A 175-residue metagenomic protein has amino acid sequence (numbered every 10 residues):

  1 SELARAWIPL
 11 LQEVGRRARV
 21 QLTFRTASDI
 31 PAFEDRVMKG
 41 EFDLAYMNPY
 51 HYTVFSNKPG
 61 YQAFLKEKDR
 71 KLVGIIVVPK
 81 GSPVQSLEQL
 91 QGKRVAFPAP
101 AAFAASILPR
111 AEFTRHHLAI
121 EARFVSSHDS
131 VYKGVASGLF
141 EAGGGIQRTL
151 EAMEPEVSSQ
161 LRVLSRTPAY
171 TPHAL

Functional and structural regions predicted by a protein language model:
S1-G15, Y50, K71-K133, S137 (+2 more regions): Bilobed "Venus flytrap"/periplasmic-binding protein-like clamshell domains and structurally analogous long
S1-H51: Extracytoplasmic small-molecule ligand-binding "clamshell" domains of the periplasmic binding protein/Venus flytrap
Q21-T23, Q62, E121, Q160-R162: Conserved beta-strand segments of alpha/beta enzyme cores
F24-D35, E121-K133, A169-T171: Short helix-initiation/N-cap motifs at beta->coil->alpha
R25-D29, M47, K66-E67, P98 (+2 more regions): Conserved beta-strand termini and adjacent loop/short-helix elements that scaffold enzyme active sites in alpha/beta
M38-M47, T53, P59-D69, V73: Short beta-strand-centered segments that line the small-molecule binding cleft or hinge of alpha/beta clamshell
Y46-K58, A136-S137, E141-L161, A169: A ligand-binding cleft/hinge motif common to bilobed small-molecule-binding domains
D69-V78, P155-L175: Periplasmic-binding protein-like
